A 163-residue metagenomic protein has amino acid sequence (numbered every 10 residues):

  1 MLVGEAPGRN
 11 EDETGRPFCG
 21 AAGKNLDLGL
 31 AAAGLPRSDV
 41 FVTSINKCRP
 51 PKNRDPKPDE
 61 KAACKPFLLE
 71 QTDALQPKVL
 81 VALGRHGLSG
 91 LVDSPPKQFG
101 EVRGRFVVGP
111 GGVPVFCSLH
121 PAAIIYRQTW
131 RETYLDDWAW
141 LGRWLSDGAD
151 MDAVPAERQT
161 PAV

Functional and structural regions predicted by a protein language model:
M1-R37: Adenosine ribonucleotide-centric catalytic and binding domains
A33, R37-S38, I45-V163: Glycine/proline-rich loop-helix segments at beta-alpha junctions forming the active-site rim of enzyme cores
